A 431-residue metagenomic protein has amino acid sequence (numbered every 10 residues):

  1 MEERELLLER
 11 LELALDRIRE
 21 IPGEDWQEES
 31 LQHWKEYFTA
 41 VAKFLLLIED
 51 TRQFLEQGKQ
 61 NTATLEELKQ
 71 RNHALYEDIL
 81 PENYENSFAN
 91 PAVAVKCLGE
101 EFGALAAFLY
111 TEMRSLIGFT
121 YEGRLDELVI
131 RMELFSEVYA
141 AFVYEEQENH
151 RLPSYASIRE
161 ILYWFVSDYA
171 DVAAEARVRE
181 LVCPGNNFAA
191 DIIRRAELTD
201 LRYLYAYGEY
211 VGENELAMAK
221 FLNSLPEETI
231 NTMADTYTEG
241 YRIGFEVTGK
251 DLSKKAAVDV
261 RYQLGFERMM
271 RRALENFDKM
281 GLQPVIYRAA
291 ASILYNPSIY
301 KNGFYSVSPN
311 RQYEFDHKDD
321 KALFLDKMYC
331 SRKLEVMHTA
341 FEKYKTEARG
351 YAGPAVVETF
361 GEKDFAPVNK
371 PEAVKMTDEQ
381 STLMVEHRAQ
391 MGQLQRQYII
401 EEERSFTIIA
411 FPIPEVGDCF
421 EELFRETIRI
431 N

Functional and structural regions predicted by a protein language model:
E2-N431: Active-site bordering "gate/hinge" segments that shape substrate access to catalytic or cofactor-binding pockets
